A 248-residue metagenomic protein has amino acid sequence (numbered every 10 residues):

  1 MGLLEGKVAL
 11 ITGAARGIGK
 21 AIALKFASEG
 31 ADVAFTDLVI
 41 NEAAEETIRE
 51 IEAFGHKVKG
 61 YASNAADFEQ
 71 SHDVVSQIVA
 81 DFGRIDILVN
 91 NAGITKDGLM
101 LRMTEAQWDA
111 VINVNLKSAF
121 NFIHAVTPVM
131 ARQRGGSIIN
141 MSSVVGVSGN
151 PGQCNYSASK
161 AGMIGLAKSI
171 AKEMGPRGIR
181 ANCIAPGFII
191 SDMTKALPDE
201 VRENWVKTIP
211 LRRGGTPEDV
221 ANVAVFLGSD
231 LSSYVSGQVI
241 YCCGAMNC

Functional and structural regions predicted by a protein language model:
E29-E46: Conserved glycine-rich Rossmann-like NAD(P)H-binding loop of the short-chain dehydrogenase/reductase
N41, A62-V74, E105, E218-D219: The beta1-alpha1 cofactor-binding region of Rossmann-like NAD(H)/NADP(H)-dependent oxidoreductases
L99-M100, Q107-I112, T194, W205: Substrate-binding pocket helix/loop in short-chain dehydrogenase/reductase
F120-I123, G135, I179, R213-C242 (+1 more regions): C-terminal substrate-recognition "lid" of short-chain dehydrogenase/reductases
I123, S159, A167: Active-site helix of classical SDR
P128, K172-P176, S233: Alpha-helical segment proximal to the catalytic Tyr-Lys
S143: Residue(s) in the substrate-gating loop at a strand-loop-helix junction that position the organic substrate next
